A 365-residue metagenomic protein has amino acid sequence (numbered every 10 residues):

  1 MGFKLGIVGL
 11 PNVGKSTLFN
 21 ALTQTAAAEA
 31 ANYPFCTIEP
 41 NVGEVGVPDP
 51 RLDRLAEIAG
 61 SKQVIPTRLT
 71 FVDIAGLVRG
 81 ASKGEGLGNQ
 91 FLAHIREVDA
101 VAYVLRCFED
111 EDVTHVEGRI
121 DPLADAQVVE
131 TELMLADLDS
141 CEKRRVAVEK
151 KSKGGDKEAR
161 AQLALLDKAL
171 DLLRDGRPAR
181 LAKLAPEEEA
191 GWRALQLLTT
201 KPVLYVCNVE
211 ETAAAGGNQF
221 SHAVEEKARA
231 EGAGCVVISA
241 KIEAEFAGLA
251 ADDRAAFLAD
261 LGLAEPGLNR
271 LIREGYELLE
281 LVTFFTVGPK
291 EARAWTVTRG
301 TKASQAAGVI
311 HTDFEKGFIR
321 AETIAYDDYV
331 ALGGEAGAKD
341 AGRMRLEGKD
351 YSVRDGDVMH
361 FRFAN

Functional and structural regions predicted by a protein language model:
M1-T114, E142-K143, V148: Conserved G1/Walker A P-loop phosphate-binding module
G2-V8, V13, F19, E142 (+2 more regions): C-terminal-of-GTPase-core extension/linker across diverse P-loop GTPases
G6, F35, P40-G43, P50-L52 (+15 more regions): Short capping/connector residues at structural and topological boundaries
G14-N20, P48-G60, G88-D112, D125-L135 (+4 more regions): Phosphate-binding glycine-rich loops and adjacent basic patches that engage nucleotide phosphates, nucleic-acid
L22, G84-L87, V116-R119, N218-H222 (+1 more regions): Short, glycine/charged-enriched secondary-structure capping and boundary segments
A26-P34, N41-G43, R51-R54, K83 (+11 more regions): Glycine-rich, flexible loop/turn motifs
F35, D49-L52, I65-F71, E85-D99 (+9 more regions): Amphipathic alpha-helical transducer elements in NTP-driven molecular machines
G43-P48, A75-E85, R96-K157, L172-A185 (+1 more regions): Conserved Switch II/interswitch segment of TRAFAC-class P-loop GTPases
